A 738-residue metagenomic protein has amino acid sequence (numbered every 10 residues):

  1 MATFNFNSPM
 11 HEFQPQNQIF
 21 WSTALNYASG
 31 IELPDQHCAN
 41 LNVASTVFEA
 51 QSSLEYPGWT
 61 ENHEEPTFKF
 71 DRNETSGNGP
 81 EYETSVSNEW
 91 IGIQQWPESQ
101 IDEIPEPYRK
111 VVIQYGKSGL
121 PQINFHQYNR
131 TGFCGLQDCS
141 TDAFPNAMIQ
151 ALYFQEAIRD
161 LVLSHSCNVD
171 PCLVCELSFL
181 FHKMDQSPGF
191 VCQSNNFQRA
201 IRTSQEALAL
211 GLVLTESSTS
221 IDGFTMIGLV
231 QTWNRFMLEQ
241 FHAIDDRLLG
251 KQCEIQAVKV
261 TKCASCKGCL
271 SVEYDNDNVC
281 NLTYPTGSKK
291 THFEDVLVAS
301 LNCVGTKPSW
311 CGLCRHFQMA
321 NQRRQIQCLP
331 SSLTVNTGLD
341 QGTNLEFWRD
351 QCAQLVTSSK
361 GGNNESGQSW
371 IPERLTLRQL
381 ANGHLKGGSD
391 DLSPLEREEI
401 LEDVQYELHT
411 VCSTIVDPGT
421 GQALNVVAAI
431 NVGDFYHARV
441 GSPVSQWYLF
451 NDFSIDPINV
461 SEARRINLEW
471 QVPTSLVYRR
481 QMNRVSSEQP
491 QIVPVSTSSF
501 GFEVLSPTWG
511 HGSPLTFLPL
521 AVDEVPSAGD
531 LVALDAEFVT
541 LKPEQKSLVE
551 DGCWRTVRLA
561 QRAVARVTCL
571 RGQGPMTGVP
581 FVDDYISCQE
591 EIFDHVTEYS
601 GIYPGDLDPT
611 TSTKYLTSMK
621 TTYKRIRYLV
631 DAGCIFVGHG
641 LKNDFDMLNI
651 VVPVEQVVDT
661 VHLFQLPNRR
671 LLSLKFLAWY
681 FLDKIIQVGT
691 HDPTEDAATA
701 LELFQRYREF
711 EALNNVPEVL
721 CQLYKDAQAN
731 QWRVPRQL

Functional and structural regions predicted by a protein language model:
M1-F133, H165, L297, Q318: Eukaryotic PEST-like, Ser/Thr/Pro-rich intrinsically disordered regions enriched for SP/TP/PP repeats and acidic
A28, G79-H126, D275-P519: Exposed substrate/partner-binding surface patches
W90-F241: USP/UBP deubiquitinase core
L136-A151, I221-F236, Q422-A428, L476 (+5 more regions): Active-site nucleophilic cysteine motif
K259-A264, S309-G312: Cys/His-enriched microdomains
K267-L270, R315: Cys/His-coordinated zinc-binding microdomains
S487-P490, S499-A563: Entry/capping segment at the start of metal-dependent catalytic domains with acidic active-site entry clusters
A560-R566, R571-Q573, T577-D606, Y623-L738: Metal-dependent phosphoesterase core characteristic of DEDDh/y 3'-5' exonuclease domains
